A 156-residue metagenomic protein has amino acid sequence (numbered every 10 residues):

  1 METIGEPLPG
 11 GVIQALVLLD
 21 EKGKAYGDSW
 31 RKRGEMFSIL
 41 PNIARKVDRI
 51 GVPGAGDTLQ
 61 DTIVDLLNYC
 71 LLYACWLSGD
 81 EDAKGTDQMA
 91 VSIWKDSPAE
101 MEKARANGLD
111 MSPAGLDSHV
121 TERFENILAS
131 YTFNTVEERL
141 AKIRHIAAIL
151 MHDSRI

Functional and structural regions predicted by a protein language model:
M1-I156: Intrinsically disordered, low-complexity regulatory regions that flank transcription factor DNA-binding cores
